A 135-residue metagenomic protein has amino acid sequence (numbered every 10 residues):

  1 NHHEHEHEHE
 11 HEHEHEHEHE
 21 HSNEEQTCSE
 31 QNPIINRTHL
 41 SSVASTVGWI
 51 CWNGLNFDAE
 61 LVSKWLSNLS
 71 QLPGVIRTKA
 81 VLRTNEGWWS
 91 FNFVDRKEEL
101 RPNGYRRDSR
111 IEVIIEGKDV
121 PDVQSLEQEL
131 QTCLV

Functional and structural regions predicted by a protein language model:
N1-S109, K118-V135: C-terminal accessory "lid"/substrate-recognition subdomains
V113: Flexible loop/N-cap segments at domain edges
